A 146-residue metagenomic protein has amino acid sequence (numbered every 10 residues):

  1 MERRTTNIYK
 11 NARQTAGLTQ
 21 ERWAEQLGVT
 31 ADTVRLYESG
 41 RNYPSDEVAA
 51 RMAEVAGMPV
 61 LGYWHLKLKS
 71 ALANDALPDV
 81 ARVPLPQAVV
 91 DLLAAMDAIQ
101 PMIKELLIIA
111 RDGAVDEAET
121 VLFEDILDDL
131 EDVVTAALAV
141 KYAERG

Functional and structural regions predicted by a protein language model:
M1-T15: A short, Lys/Arg-rich alpha-helix, primarily the initiator
N7, G17-L18, P44-E47: Residue-level signal for the short linker/turn that defines the boundary of a DNA-recognition helix
K10, E21, A50: Residues within the helices of the helix-turn-helix
T15-L36: Short alpha-helical DNA-recognition segment
E47-Y63: DNA major-groove recognition helix of helix-turn-helix/homeodomain DNA-binding modules
H65-A94: Short, charged recognition helix plus adjacent turn of helix-turn-helix-like nucleic-acid-binding domains
V80-P84, A88, M102-L122: Acidic, glycine-anchored loop motifs typical of Ca2+
V90-Q100, E124-L138: Generic structural signal for well-ordered, non-transmembrane alpha-helical segments in soluble/cytosolic regions
